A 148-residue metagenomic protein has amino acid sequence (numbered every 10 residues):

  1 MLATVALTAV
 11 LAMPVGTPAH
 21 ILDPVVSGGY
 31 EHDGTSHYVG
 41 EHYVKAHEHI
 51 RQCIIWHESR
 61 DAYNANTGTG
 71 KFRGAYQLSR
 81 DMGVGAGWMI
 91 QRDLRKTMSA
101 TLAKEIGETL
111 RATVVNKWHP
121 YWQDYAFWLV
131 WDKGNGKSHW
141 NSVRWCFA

Functional and structural regions predicted by a protein language model:
M1-C53, V143-A148: Intrinsically disordered, low-complexity, Pro/Ser/Thr/Asn/Gly/Ala-rich spacer/linker segments adjacent to signal
V26-G29, W56-E58, A100-E105: Short amphipathic alpha-helical segments, especially helix-boundary/capping motifs
S36-E41, Y63-T69, T109-W118: Second-shell loop/turn segments in exported
K45-A62, Y125-W131, S142: Short, functionally critical alpha-helical segments immediately adjacent to catalytic or ligand/cofactor-binding
E48-Q52, R73-Y76, R80, Y121-Y125: A structural signal for well-ordered alpha-helical segments within the folded catalytic domains of diverse enzymes
W56-R60, R80-W88, W128-G136: Sec-exported extracytoplasmic/periplasmic mature domains
K71-R73, R92-A148: Catalytic and binding regions of secreted/periplasmic enzymes and modules that target cell-wall glycans
F72-L94: Short, solvent-exposed beta-strand-terminating loops
